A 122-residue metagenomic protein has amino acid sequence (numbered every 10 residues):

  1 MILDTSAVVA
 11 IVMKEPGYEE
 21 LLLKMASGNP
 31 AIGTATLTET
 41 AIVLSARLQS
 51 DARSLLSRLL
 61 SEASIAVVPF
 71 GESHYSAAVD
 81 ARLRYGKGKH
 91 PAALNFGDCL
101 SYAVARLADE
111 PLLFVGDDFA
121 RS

Functional and structural regions predicted by a protein language model:
M1-I32, S45-L60: Short, well-structured N-terminal submotif of metal-dependent ribonuclease cores
I2, F114-G116: Generic enzyme active-site microenvironment
Y18, L37, R53, Y75-A78: A general structural signal for well-ordered alpha-helical segments in protein cores
T34-A35, G116-D117: Short secondary-structure boundary segments
V43, S64: Helix-loop "lid/cap" segments that line or gate small-molecule binding pockets
A66-P111: Active-site neighborhoods of divalent-metal-dependent phosphate/nucleic-acid chemistry enzymes
A77, R121-S122: Generic structural signal for helix capping and beta-alpha/helix-loop junctions
